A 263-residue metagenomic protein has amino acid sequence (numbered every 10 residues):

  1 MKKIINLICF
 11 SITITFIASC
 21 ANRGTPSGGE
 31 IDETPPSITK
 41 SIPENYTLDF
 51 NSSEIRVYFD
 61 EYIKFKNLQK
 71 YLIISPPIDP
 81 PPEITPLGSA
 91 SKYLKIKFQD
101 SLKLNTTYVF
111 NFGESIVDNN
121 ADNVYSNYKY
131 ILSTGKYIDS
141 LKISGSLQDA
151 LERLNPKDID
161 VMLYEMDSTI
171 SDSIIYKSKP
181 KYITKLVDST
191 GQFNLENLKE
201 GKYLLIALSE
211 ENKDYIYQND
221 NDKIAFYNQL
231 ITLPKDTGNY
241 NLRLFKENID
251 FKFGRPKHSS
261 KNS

Functional and structural regions predicted by a protein language model:
M1-C20: Sec-dependent bacterial lipoprotein signal peptides
I4, C20-N197, K202-L208, D220 (+2 more regions): Acidic, low-complexity Ser/Thr/Gly/Pro-rich repeat segments typical of extracellular/periplasmic and surface-exposed
F10-T13, I31, K235: A generic structural signal for short, non-catalytic loop/turn and secondary-structure boundary residues
S126-N127, E210-N248: Structured interaction patches on ligand/partner-binding surfaces of diverse proteins
